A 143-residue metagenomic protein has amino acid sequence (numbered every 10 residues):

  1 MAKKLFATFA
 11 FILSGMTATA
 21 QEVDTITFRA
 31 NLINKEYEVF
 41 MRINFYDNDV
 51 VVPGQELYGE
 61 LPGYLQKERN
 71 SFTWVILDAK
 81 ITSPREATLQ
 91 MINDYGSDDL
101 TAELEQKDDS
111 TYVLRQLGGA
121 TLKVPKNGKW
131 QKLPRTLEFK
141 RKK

Functional and structural regions predicted by a protein language model:
M1-T25: Bacterial Sec-dependent N-terminal signal peptides
E22-T101, E105-K107, Y112-K143: Central antiparallel beta-sheet cores of small beta-barrel/beta-sandwich binding domains
